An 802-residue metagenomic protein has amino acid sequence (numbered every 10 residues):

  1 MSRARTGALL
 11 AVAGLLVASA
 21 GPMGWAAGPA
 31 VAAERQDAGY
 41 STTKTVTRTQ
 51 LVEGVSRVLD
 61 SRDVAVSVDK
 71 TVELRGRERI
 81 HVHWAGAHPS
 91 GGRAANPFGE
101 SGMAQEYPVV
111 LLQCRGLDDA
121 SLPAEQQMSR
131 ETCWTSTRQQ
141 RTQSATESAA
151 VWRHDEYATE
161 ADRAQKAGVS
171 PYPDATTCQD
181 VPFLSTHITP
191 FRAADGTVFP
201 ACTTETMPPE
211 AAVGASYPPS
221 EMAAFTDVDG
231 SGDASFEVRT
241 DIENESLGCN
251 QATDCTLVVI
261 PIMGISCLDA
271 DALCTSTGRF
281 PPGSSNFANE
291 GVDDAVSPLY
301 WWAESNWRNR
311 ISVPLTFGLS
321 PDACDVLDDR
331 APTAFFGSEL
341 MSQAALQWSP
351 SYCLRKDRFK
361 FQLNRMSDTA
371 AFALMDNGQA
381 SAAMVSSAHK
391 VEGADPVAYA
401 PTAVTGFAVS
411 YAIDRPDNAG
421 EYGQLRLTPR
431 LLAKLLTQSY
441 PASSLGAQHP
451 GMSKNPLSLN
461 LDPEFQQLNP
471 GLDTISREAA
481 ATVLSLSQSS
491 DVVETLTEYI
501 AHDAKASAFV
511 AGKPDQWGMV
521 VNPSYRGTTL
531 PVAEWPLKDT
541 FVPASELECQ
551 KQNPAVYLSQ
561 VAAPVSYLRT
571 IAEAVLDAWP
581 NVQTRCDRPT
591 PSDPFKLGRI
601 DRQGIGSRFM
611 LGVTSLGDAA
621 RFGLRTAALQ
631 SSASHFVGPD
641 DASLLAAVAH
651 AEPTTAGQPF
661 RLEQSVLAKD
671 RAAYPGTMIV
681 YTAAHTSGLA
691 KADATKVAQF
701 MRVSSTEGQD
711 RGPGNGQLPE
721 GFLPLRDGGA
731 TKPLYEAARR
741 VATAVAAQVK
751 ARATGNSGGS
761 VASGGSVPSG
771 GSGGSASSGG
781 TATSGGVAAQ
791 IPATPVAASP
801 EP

Functional and structural regions predicted by a protein language model:
M1-A32, W84: Secretory targeting and sorting signals
D37-G86, S90-G770, G774-E801: Flexible loop/hinge segments at secondary-structure junctions
